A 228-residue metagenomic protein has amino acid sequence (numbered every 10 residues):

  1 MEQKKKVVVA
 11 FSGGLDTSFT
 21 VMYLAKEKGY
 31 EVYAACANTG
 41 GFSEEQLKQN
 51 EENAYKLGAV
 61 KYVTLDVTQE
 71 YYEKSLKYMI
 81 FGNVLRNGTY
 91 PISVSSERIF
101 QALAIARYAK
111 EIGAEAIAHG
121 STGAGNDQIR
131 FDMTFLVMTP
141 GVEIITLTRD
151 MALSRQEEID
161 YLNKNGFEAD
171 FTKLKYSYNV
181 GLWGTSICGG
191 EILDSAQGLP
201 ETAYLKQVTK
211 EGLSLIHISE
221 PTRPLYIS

Functional and structural regions predicted by a protein language model:
M1-E168, I192-A203: ATP-dependent adenylation/nucleotidyltransferase module used to activate substrates
A118, E143, E168-G184: Mid-to-C-terminal catalytic subdomains of enzymes that bind/position adenosyl phosphate moieties or nucleic-acid
Y176, G181-L215, S219: A conserved mid-domain beta-alpha-beta active-site/ligand-binding segment of alpha/beta enzyme cores
I216-S228: Single conserved hydrophobic/aromatic residue that forms the stacking wall/gate of nucleotide- or nucleobase-binding
